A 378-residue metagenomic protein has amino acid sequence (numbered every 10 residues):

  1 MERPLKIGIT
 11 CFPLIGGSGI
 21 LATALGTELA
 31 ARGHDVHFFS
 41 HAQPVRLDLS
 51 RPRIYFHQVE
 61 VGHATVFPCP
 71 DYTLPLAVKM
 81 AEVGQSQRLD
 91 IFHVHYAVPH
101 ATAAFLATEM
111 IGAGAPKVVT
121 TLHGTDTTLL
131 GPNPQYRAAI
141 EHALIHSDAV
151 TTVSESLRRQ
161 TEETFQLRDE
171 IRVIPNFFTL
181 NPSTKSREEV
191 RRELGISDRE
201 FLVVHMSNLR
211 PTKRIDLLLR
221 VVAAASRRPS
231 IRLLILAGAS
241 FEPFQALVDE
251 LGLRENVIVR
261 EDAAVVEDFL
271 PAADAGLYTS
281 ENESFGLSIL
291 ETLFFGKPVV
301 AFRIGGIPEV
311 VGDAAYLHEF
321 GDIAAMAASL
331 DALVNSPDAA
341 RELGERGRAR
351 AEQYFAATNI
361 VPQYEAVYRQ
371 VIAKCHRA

Functional and structural regions predicted by a protein language model:
Q43-P44, F178, M206, R210 (+1 more regions): Glycosyltransferase donor-sugar binding loop
R158-F178: Helix-loop-beta element that forms the nucleotide-linked donor phosphate-binding surface in glycosyltransferases
S183-I196: A short helix/loop element that forms part of the nucleotide-sugar donor recognition site in Leloir-type
S197-K213, L219-V222: Conserved donor-binding/catalytic core segment of Leloir-type glycosyltransferases
Q245-A263: Nucleotide-activated donor-binding/catalytic signature segment of Leloir-type glycosyltransferases, i.e., the conserved
E281: Aromatic "clamp/platform" in nucleotide-sugar-dependent glycosyltransferases that forms part of the donor/acceptor
P298-A301: Short hydrophobic beta-strand element within catalytic cores of glycosyltransferases and related nucleotide-activated
Y316-I323, A332-P337: Conserved acidic donor-binding segment of nucleotide-sugar-dependent glycosyltransferases
